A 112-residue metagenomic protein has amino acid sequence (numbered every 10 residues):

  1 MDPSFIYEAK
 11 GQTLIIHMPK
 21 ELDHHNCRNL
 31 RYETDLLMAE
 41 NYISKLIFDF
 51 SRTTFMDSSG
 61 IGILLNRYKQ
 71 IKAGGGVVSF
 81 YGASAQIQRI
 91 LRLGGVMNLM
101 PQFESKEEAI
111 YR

Functional and structural regions predicted by a protein language model:
M1-D2, R112: Absolute protein N-terminus
D2-Y32, F50: STAS-typified acidic loop motif
G11-T13, S44, V77, R112: Long, contiguous secondary-structure blocks with strong helical propensity
K20, S84, K106: Short, flexible active-site-adjacent loop segments at beta-strand->alpha-helix junctions, enriched in small/polar
H24-L99: Amphipathic alpha-helical interaction surfaces in cytosolic regulatory modules
P101-S105: Short acidic-hydrophobic, aromatic-tinged amphipathic segments that line or gate anion-handling sites
